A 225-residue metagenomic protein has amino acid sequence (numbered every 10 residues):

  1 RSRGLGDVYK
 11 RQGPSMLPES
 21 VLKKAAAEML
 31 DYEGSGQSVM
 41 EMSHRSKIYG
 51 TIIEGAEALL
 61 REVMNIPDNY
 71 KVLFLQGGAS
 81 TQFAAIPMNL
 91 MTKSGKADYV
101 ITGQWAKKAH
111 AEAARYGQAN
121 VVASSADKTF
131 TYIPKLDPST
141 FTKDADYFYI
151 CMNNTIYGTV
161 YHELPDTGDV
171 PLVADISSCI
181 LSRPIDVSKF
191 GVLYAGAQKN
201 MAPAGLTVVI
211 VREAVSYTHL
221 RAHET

Functional and structural regions predicted by a protein language model:
R1-Y9, H219-E224: Single conserved hydrophobic/aromatic residue that forms the stacking wall/gate of nucleotide- or nucleobase-binding
D7-S43: N-terminal "arm"/small-domain region of PLP-dependent enzymes with the aminotransferase-like
G13, A113, S124-I180: Active-site phosphate-binding strand-loop segment of PLP-dependent enzymes
G36-Q82, N89, G103-Q104, E112: Conserved N-terminal alpha-helix of the aminotransferase class I/II PLP-enzyme fold
S80-D146: PLP-dependent aminotransferase-like
M88-S94, V187-F190, A214: A glycine- and small-aliphatic-rich helix-loop capping segment at beta-alpha/alpha-beta transitions that lines
V173, V187-Q198: Conserved active-site segment immediately N-terminal to the catalytic lysine that forms the internal aldimine
A197-R221: Active-site C-terminal subdomain of aminotransferase-like
